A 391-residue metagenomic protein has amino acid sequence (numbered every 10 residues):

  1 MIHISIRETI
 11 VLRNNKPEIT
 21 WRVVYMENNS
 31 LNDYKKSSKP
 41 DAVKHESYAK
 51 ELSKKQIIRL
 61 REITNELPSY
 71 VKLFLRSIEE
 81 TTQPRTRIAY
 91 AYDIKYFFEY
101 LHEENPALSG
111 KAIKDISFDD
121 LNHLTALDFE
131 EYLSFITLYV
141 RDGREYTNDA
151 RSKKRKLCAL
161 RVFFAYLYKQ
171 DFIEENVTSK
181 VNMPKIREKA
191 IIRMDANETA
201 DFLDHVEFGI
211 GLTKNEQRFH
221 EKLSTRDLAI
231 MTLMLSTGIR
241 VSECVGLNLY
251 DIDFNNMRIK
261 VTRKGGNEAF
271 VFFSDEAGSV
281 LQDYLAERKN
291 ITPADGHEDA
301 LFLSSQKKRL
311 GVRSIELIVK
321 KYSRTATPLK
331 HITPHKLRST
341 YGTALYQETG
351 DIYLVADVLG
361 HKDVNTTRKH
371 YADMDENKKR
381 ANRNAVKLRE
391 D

Functional and structural regions predicted by a protein language model:
I2-V11, N15-D391: Conserved catalytic core of the tyrosine transesterase superfamily
